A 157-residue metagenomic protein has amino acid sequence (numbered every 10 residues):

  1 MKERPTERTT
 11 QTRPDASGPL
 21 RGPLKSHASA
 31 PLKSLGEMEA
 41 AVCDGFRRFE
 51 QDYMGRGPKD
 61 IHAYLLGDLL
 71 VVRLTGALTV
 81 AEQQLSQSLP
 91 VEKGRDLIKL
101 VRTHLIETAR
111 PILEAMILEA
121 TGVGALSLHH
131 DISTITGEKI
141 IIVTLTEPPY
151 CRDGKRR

Functional and structural regions predicted by a protein language model:
K2-R8, L24-R157: Interaction-mediating elements
